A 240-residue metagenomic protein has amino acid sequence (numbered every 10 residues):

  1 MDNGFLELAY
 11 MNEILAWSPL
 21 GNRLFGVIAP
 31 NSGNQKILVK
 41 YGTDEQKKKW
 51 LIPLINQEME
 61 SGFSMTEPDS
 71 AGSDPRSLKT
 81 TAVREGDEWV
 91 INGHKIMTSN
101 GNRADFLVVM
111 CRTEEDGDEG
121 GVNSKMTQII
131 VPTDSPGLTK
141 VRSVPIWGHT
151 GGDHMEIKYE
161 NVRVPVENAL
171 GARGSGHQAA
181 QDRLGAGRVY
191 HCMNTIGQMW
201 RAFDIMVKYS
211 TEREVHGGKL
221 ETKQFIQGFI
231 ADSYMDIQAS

Functional and structural regions predicted by a protein language model:
M1-E60, S99-F106: Internal helix-loop-helix
N3, S73-R76, N100-D105, G120-K125 (+2 more regions): Short glycine/proline-enriched turns and hinge-like loops at secondary-structure junctions
E13, Q128, L138-S240: Glycine-rich beta->alpha junctions and the first turn(s) of the following alpha-helix
E60-E67, L138-R142: Short Pro/Gly-enriched beta-strand edge/turn motifs at strand-loop
A71, I96-N102, H149, A186-Y190: Glycine-rich phosphate/pyrophosphate-binding beta-alpha loops
T80-V83: A structural signal for short hydrophobic beta-strand segments in well-ordered beta-sheet cores
N92-K140: A short core secondary-structure module
